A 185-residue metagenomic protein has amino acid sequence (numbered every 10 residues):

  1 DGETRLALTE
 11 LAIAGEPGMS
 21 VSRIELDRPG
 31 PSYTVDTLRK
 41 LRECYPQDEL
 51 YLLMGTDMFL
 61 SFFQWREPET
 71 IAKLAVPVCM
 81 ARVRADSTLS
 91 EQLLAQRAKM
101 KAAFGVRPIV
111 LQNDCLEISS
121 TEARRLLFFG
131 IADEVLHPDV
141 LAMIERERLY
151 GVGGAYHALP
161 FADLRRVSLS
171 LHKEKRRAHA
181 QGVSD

Functional and structural regions predicted by a protein language model:
D1-A158: Nucleotidyltransferase catalytic core that binds NTPs
G153-D185: Acidic/His-rich, divalent-metal-binding segments that scaffold phosphate/diphosphate chemistry
